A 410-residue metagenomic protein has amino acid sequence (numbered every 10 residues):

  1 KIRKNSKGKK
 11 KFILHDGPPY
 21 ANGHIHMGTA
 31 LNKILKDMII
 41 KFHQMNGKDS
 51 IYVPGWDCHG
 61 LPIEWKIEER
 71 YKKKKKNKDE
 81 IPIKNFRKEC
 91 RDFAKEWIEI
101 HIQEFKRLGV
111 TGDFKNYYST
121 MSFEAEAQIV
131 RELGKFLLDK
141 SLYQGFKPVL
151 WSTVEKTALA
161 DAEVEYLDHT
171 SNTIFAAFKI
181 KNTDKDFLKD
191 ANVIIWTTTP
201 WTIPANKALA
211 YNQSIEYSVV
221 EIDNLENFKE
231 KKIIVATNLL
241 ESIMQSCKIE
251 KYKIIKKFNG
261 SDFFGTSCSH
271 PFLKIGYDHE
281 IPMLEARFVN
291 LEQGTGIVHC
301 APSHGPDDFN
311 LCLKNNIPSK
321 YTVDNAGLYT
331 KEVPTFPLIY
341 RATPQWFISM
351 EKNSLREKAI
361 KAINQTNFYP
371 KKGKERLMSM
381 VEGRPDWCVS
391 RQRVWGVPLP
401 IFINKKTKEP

Functional and structural regions predicted by a protein language model:
K1, E68-P204, N224, G265-C268 (+3 more regions): Residue patterns forming the tRNA-binding/recognition surfaces of aminoacyl-tRNA synthetases and related DALR
K1-K10, K248: Histidine-rich, glycine-flanked metal-binding segment
S6-I67, I129, I195-T202, P282-L311 (+1 more regions): N-terminal catalytic cores of NTP/NDP-binding nucleotidyl/phosphoryl-transfer enzymes
N46-G47, C247-E250, N316-P318: Structural alpha-beta junctions
H169-S171, Q213, S261: Short, surface-exposed loop/turn motifs at beta-strand boundaries within globular domains
A208, I215-I297, P306, N310: Protease-associated
A210-N212, N316: Short, solvent-exposed amphipathic alpha-helical segments in soluble enzyme and RNA/protein-processing domains
